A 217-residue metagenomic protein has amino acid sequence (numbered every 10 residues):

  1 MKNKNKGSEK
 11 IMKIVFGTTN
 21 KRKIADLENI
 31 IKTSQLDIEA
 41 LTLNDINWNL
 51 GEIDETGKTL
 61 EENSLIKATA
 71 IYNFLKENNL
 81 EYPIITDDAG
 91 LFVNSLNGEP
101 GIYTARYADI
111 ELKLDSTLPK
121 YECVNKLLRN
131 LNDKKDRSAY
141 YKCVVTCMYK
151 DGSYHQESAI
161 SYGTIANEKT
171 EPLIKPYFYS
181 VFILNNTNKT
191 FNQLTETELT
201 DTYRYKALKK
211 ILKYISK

Functional and structural regions predicted by a protein language model:
K2-I11: Short, Lys/Arg-enriched N-terminal segments with co-localized hydrophobic residues within the first ~10-30 amino acids
M12-V15, K21-K217: Anionic-ligand binding patches
